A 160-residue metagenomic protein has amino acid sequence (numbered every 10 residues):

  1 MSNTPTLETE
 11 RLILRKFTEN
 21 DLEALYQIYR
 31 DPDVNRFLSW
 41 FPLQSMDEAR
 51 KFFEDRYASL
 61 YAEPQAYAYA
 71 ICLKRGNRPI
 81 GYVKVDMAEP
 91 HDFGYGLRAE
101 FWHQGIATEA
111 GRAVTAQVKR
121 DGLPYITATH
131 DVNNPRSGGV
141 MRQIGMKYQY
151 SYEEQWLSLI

Functional and structural regions predicted by a protein language model:
M1, D55-R56: A generic local structural motif
M1-R36, A68-I160: Acyl-donor (CoA/ACP) binding surface of acyl/acetyltransferases
D33-D55, Y67: Conserved GNAT-fold acetyl-CoA-binding loop/helix
S45-E48, A62, L157: Hydrophobic alpha-helical membrane context
R56-A70: A short helix-loop-beta-strand connector motif used in the catalytic cores of GNAT acetyltransferases and, in some
